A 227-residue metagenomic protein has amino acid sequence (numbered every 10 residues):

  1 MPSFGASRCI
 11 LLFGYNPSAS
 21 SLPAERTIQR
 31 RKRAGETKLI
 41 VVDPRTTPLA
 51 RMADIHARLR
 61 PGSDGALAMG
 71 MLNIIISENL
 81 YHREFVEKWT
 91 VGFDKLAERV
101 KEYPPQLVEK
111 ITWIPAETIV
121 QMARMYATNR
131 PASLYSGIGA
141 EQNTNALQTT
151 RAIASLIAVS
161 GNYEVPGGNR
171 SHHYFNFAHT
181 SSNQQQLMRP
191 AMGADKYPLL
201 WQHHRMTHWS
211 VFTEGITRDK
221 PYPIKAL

Functional and structural regions predicted by a protein language model:
M1-R170, Y174, Y197-L227: Cofactor-pocket helix-loop regions in the catalytic cores of large enzyme subunits
A53, S182-N183: Short aromatic-enriched loop/helix-cap "lid" or pocket-rim segments at secondary-structure transitions that line
Q184-P190: Surface-exposed loop and adjacent secondary-structure segments within mature catalytic domains
M192-A194: Helix-coil boundary/capping segments in enzymes
